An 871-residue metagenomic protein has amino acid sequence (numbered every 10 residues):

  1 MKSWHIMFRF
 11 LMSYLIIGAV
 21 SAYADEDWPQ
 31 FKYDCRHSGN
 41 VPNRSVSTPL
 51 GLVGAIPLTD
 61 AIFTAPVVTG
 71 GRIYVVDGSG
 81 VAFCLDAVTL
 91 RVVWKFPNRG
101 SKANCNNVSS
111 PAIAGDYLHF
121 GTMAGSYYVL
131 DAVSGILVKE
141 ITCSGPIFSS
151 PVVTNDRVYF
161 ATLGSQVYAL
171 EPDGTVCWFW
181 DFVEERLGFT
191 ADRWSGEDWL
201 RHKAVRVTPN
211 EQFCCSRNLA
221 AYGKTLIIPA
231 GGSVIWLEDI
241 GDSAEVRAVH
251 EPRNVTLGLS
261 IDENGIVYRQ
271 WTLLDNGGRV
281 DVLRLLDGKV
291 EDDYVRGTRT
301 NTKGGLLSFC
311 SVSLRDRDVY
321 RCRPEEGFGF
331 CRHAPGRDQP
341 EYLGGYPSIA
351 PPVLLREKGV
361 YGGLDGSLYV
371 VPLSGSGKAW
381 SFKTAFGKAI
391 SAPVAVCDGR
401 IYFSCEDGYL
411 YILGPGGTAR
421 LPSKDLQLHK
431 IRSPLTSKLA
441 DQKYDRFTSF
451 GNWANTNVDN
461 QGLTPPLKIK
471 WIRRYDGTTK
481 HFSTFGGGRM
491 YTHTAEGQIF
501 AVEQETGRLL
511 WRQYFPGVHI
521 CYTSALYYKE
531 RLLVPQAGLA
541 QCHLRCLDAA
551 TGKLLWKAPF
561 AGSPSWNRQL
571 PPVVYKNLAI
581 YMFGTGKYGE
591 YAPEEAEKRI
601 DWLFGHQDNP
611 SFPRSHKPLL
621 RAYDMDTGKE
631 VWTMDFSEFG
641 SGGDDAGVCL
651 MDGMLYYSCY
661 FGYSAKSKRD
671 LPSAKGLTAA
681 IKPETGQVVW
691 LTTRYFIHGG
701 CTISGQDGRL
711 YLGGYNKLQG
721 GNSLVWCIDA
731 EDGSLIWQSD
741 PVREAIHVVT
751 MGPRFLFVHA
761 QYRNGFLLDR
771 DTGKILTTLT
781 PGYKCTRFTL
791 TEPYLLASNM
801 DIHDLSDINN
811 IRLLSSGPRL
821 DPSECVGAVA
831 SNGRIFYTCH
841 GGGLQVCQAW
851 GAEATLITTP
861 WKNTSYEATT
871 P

Functional and structural regions predicted by a protein language model:
M1-L11: Bacterial N-terminal signal peptides that target proteins for export
R9-A19: Bacterial N-terminal signal peptides
Y23-V46, P415-T464, A852-P871: Sequence/structural signature of beta-propeller modules and their immediately flanking N-terminal secretory/stalk
E26-C35, T59-A82, F96-Y128, E140-Y168 (+18 more regions): Repeat-blade elements of multi-bladed beta-propeller folds
V41-T59, D198-P209, V458-G477: A short helix->beta-strand "capping" segment at the edge of beta-propeller domains
L52-I56, R91-G100, I136-I141, V176-W178 (+13 more regions): A short beta-strand motif characteristic of beta-propeller blades
D86-L90, D131-G135, E171-T175, E238-D242 (+12 more regions): Short loop/turn segments that connect beta-strands within beta-propeller blades
